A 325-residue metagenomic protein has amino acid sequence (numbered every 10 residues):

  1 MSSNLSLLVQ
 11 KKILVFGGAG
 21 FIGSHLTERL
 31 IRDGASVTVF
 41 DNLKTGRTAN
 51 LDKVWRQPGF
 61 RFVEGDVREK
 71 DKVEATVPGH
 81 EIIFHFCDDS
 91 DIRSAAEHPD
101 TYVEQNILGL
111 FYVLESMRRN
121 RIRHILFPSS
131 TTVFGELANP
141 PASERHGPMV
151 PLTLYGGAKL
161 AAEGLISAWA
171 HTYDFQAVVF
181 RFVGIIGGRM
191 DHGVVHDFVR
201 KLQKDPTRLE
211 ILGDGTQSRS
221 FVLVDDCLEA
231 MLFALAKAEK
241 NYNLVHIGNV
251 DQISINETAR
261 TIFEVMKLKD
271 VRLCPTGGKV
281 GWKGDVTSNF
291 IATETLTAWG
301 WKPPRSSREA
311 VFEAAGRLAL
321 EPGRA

Functional and structural regions predicted by a protein language model:
M1-V183: N-terminal Rossmann-like NAD(P)+-binding domain of SDR-like oxidoreductases, especially those catalyzing
L5-L7, L26, Q203-A325: C-terminal substrate-binding subdomain of Rossmann-fold SDR/epimerase-dehydratase oxidoreductases
G46, R68, E97, Q105-L108 (+7 more regions): Residue-level signal for the nucleotide or nucleotide-sugar donor/cofactor binding architecture
D71-E74, R93, D100, F111 (+6 more regions): Residues in well-ordered alpha-helical elements
V113, I166, F198, L296-T297: Structural element of the ATP-grasp superfamily
E136-A138, G188-M190, V194, T295: Short beta-loop-alpha junction of Rossmann-like oxidoreductase domains
P140-P141, H192-K201, I262: A glycine/serine/threonine-rich, flexible loop-to-helix segment that serves as the NAD(P) cofactor-binding "lid"
A161, L165, W169, D197-F198 (+2 more regions): Hydrophobic alpha-helix immediately C-terminal to the catalytic Tyr-X-X-X-Lys motif of short-chain
